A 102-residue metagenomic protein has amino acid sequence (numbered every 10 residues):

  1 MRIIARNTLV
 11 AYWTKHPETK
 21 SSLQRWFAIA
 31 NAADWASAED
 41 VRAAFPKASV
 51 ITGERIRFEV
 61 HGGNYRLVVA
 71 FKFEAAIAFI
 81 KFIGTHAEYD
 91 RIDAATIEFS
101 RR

Functional and structural regions predicted by a protein language model:
M1-N64, K72-F79, H86-R102: Basic, Lys/Arg-enriched alpha-helical interface segments
